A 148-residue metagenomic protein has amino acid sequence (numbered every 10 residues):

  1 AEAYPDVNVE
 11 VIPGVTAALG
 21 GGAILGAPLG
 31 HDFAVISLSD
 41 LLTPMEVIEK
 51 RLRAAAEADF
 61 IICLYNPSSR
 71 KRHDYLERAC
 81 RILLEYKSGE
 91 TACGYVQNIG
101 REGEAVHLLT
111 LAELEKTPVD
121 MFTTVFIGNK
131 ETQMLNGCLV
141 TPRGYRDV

Functional and structural regions predicted by a protein language model:
A1-A58: Class I SAM-dependent methyltransferase SAM-binding "motif I" and its flanking Rossmann-like core
E57-V148: A contiguous loop/helix-start segment that scaffolds small-molecule binding in enzyme catalytic cores
